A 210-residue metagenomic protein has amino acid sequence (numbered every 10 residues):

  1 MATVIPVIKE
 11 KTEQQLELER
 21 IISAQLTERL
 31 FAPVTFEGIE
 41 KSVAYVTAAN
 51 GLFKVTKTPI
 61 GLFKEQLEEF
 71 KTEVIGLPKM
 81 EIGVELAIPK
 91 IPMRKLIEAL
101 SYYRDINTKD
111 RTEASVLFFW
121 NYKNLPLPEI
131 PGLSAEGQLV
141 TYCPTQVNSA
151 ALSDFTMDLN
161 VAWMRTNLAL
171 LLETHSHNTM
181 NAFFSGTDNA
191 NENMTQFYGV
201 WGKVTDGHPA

Functional and structural regions predicted by a protein language model:
A2-L172, T179-A210: Conserved beta-strand-loop surface patch within small alpha/beta domains used for substrate/adaptor or ligand engagement
